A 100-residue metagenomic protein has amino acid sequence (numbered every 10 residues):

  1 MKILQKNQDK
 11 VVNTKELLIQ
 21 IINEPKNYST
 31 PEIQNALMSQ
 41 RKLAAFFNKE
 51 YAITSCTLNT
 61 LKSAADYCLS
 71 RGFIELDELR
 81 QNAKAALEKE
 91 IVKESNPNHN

Functional and structural regions predicted by a protein language model:
M1-K6: N-terminal intrinsically disordered/low-complexity leader segments
N7-L37: Positively charged, polyanion-binding regions of nucleic-acid-associated proteins
I21, T57-A64: Residues in the recognition helix of alpha-helical DNA-binding motifs
I21-E24, Y28, E50, N82 (+1 more regions): Surface-exposed polar/charged interaction patches
S39, E50-T57: Short coil turns linking two alpha-helices in DNA-binding domains
L43: Append "Primarily bacterial transcriptional regulators
F46: Residues within the alpha-helical elements of helix-turn-helix
K62-N100: Long, amphipathic alpha-helical segments that form or neighbor coiled-coils/leucine zippers used for dimerization
